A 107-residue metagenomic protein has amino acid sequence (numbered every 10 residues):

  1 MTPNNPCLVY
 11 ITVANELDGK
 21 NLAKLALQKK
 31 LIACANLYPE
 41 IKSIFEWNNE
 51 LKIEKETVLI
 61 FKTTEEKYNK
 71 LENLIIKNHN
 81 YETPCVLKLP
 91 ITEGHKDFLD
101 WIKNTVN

Functional and structural regions predicted by a protein language model:
M1-N107: Positively charged, small/polar-rich N-terminal and surface patches that mediate targeting and assembly and bind
